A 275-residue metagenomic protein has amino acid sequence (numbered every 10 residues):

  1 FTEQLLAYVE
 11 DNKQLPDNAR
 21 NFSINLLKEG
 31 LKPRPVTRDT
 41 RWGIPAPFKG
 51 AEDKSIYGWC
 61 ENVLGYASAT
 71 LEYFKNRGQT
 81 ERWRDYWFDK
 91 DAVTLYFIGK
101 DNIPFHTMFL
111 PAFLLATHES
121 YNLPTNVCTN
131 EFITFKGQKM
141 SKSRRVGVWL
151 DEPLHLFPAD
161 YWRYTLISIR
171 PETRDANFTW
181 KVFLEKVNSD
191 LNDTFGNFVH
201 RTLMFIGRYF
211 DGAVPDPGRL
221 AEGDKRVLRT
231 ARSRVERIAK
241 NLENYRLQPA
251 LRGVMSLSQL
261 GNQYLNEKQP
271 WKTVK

Functional and structural regions predicted by a protein language model:
F1-R208, A250-S256: Structured secondary-structure scaffolds
I169-R170, R174, V182-L220, V227-K275: Helix-rich, typically C-terminal accessory recognition domains appended to large enzymatic cores
